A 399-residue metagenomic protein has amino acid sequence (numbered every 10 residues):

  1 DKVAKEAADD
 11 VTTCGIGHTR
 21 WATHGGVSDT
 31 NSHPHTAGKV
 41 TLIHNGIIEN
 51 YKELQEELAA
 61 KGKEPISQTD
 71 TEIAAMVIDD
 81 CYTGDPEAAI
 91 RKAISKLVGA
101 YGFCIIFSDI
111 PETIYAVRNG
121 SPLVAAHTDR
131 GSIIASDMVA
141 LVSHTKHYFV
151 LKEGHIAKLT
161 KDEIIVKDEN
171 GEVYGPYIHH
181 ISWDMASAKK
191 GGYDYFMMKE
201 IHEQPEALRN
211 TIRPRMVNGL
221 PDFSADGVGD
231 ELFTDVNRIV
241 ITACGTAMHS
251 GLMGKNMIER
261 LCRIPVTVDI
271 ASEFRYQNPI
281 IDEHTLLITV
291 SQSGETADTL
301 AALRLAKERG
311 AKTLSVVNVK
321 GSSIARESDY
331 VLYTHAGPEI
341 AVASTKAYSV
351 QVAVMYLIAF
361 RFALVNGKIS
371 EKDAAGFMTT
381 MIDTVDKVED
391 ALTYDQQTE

Functional and structural regions predicted by a protein language model:
D1-K190, D194-Y195, E206-N237, E371 (+1 more regions): Conserved short alpha-helical segments that host acidic/polar catalytic motifs at enzyme active sites
Q55, Q68, Q204, Q277 (+4 more regions): Residue-identity detector for glutamine
A89, A207, V228, E273 (+3 more regions): Well-ordered alpha-helical segments embedded in enzymatic catalytic cores
K190, E200, V342: Active-site cores of enzymes that catalyze phosphoryl transfer or operate on phosphate-rich substrates
T234-D383: Glycine-rich phosphate-binding loops that contact phosphosugars or nucleotide phosphates
D383-E399: Accessory alpha-helical/coil subdomains and C-terminal extensions that flank or cap enzyme catalytic cores
